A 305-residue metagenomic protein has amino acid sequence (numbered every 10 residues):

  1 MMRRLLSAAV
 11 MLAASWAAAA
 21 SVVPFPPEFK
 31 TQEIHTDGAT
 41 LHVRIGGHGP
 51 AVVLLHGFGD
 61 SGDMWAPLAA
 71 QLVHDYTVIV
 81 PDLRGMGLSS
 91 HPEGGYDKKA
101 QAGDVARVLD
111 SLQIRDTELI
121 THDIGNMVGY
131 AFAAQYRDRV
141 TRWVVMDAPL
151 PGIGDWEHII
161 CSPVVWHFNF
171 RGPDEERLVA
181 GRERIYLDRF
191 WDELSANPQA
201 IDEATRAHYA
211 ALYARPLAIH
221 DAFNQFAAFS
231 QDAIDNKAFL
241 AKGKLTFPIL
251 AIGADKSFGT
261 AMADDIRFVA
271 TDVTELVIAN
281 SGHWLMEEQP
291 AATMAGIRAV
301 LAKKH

Functional and structural regions predicted by a protein language model:
M1-L6: Bacterial N-terminal signal peptides that target proteins for export
M11-A19: Hydrophobic h-region of N-terminal signal peptides that target proteins for export in Gram-negative bacteria
A20-K30, A39-L41, A51, M86-I120 (+3 more regions): Flexible "cap/lid" subdomain of the alpha/beta-hydrolase fold that forms the substrate-access gate
I45-L88: Conserved HGGG/HGGXW glycine-rich cap/lid loop of the alpha/beta-hydrolase fold
L55, P81, I252-A254, I278-S281: Short hydrophobic "strand-cap" motifs at the C-terminus of beta-strands
S61-G62, M127, G282: A short, glycine- and basic residue-enriched loop/turn that sits immediately adjacent to a domain's principal
S281-Q289, M294: Catalytic histidine-centered segment of alpha/beta-hydrolase-like enzymes
